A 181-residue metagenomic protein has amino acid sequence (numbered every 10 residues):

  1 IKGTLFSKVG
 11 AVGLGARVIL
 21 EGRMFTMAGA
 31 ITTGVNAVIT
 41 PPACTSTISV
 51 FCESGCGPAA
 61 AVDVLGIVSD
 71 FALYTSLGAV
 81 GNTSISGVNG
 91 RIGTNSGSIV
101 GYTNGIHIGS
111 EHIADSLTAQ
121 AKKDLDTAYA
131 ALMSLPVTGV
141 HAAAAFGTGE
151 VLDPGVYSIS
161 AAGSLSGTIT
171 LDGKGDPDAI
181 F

Functional and structural regions predicted by a protein language model:
I1-F181: Solvent-exposed adhesion/ligand-recognition segments of exported proteins
